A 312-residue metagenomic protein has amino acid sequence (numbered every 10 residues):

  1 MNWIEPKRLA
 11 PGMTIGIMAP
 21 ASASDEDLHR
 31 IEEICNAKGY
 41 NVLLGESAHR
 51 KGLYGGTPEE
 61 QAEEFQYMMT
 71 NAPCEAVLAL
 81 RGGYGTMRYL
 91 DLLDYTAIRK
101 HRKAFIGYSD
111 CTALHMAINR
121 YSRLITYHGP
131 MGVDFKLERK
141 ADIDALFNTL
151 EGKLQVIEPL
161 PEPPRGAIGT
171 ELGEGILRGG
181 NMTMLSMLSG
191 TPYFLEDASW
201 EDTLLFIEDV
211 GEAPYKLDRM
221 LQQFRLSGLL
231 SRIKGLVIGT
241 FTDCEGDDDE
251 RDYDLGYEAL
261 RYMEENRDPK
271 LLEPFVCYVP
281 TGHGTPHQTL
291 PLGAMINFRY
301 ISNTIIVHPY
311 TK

Functional and structural regions predicted by a protein language model:
M1-P73: ATP/NTP phosphate-donor binding region
A23-D27, I176-E208: Conserved beta-alpha junction segments in alpha/beta enzyme cores
P73-C74, I98-A104, S122-L124, I233-K234 (+1 more regions): A short helix->loop->beta-strand "cap" motif at the edges of active sites that frequently abuts
A76-M87, L92, Y108: N-terminal glycine-rich "phosphate-gripper" loop used for MgATP/nucleotide binding and carboxylate activation
Y95-A117, I125-G132: Short, acidic/small-residue loops that bind anionic groups at enzyme active sites
R123-S186, Y193: Conserved anion/nucleotide-ligand pocket segment
E196-G256: Internal helical hairpin/lid segments
T240-K312: ATP/nucleoside-binding phosphotransfer catalytic cores, i.e., glycine-rich phosphate-binding loops
